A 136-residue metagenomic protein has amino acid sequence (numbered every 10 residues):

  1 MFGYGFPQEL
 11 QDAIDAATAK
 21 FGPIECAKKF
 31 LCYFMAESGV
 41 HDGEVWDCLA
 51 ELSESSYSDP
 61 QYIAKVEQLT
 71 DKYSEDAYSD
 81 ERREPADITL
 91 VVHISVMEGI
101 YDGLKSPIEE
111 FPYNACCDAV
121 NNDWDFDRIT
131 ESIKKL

Functional and structural regions predicted by a protein language model:
M1-L136: Structured binding/interaction patches within domain cores
